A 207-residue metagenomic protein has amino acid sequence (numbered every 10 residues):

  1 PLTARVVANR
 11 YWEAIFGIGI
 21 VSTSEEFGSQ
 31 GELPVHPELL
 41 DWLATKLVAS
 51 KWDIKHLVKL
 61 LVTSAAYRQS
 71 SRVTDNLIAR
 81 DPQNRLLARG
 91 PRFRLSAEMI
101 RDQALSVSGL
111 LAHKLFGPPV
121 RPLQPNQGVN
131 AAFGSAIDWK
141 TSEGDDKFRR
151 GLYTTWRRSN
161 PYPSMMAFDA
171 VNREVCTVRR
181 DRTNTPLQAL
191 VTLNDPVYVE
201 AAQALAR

Functional and structural regions predicted by a protein language model:
P1-F148, M165, V171-T183, L193-R207: Primarily short, surface-exposed interaction patches in extracytoplasmic proteins
Y153: Segments forming glycine/polar-rich beta-alpha architectures that bind adenosine-containing cofactors
R157-P161: Hydrophobic/basic alpha-helical segments
